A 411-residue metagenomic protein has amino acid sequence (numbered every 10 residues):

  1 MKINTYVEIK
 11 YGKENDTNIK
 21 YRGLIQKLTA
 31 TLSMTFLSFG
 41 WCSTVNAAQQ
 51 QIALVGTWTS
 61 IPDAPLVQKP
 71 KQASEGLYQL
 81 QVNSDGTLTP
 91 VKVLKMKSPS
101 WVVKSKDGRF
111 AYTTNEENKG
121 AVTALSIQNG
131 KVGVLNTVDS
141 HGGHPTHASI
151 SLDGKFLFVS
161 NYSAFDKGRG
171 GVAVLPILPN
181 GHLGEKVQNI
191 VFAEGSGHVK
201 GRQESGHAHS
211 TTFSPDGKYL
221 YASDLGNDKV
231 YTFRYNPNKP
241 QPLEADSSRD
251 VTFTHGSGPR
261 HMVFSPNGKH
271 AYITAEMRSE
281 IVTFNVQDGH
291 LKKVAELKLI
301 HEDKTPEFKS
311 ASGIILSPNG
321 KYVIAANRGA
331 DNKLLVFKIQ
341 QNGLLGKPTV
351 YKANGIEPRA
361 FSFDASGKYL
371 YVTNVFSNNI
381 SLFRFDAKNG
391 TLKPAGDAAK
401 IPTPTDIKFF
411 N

Functional and structural regions predicted by a protein language model:
Q51-K71, Y162-A164: Short, conserved, GDST-rich strand-edge loop motifs in beta-rich repeat architectures
Q68-S74, E116-G120, F165-G170, L225-G226 (+3 more regions): Short, solvent-exposed loop/turn segments at conserved positions within beta-propeller repeat blades
Q81-D85, L125-G130, L175-L183, R234-P242 (+3 more regions): Short loop/turn segments immediately following beta-strands, especially the blade-tip and inter-blade linker loops
T89-L94, V134-V138, S196-G201, S247-T252 (+3 more regions): A short beta-strand motif characteristic of beta-propeller blades
M96-K106, G142-L152, A164, E194-P215 (+4 more regions): Beta-rich, blade/repeat-based domains predominating in secreted/periplasmic proteins but also intracellular
G133-H209: Asp-box/WD-like beta-propeller blade repeats and closely related beta-sheet repeat scaffolds
A311-Q340, I356-A360: Loop/turn-rich, solvent-exposed surfaces of beta-rich toroidal or solenoidal domains
